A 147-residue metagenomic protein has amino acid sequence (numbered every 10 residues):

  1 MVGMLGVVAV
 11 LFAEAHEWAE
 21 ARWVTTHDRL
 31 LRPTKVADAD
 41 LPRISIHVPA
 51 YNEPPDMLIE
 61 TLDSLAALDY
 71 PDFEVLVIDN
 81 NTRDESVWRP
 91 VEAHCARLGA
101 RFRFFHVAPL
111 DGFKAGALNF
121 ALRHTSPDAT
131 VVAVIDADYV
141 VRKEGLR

Functional and structural regions predicted by a protein language model:
M1-D40: N-terminal membrane-anchoring/stem segments of glycan-assembly enzymes
R29-R147: Internal catalytic domains of large membrane-associated glycosyltransferases
